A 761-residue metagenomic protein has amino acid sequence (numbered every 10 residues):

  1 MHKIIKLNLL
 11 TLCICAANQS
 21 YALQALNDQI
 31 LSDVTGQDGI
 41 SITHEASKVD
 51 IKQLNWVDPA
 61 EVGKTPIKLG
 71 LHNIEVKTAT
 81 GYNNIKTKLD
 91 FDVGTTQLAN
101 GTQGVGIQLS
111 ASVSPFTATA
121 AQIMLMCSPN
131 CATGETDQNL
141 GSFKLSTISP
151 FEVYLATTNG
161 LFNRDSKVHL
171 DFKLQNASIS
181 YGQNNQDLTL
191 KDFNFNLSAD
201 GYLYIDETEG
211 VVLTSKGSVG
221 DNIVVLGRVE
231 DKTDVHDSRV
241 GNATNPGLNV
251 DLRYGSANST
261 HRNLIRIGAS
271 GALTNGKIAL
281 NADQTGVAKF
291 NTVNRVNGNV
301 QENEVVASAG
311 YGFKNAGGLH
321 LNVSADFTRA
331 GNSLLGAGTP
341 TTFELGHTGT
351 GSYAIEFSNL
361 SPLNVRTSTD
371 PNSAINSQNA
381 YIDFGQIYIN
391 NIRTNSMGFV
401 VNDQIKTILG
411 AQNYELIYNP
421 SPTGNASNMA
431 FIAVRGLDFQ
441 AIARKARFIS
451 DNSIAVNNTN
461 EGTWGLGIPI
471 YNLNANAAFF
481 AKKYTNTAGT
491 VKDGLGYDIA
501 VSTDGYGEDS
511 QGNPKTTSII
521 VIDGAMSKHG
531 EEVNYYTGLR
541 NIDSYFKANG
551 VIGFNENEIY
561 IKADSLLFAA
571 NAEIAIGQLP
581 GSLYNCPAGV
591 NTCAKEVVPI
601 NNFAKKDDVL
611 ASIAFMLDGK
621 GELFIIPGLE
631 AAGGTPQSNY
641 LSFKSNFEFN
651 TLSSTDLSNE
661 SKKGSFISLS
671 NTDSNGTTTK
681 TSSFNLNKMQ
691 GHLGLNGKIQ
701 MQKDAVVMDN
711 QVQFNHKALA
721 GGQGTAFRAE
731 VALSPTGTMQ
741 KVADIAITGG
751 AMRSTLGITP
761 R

Functional and structural regions predicted by a protein language model:
M1-A25: Gram-negative bacterial Sec-dependent N-terminal signal peptides
A25-L26, D33-R761: N-terminal low-complexity, acidic/Ser/Thr/Gly/Pro-rich segments that act as secretory/membrane-targeting modules
